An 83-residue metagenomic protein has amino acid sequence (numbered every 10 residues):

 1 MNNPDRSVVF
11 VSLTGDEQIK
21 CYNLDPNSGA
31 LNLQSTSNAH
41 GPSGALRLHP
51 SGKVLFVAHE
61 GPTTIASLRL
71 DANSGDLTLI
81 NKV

Functional and structural regions predicted by a protein language model:
N2-D5, H49-G52: Residue-level detector of Asp-centered blade-edge/turn motifs that repeat once per structural unit in beta-propeller
T14, E60: Short loop/turn segments immediately following the C-termini of beta-strands
Q18-I19, T63-A66: Structural signal for beta-propeller blades
Y22-G29, L68-D76: Short loop/turn segments immediately following beta-strands, especially the blade-tip and inter-blade linker loops
N32-N38, T78-V83: A short beta-strand motif characteristic of beta-propeller blades
